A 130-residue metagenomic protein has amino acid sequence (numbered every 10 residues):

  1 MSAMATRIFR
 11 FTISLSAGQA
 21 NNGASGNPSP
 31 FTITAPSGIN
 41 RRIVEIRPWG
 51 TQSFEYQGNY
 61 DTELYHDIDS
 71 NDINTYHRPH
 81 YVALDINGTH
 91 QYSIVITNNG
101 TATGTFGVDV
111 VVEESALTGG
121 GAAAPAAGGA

Functional and structural regions predicted by a protein language model:
M1-G128: Beta-strand-centric surfaces of beta-sandwich/beta-rich domains
